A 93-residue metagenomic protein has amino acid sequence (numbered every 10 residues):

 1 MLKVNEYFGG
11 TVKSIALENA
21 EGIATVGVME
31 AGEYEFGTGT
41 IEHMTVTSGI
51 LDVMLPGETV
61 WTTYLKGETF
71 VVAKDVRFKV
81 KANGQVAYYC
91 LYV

Functional and structural regions predicted by a protein language model:
M1-N19: Transition segment at domain starts
F8-G9, V60, Y92: Cysteine-centric segments in proteins
G10-T11, N19-G39, L65-K66, V71-K74: Conserved short histidine dyad/triad with adjacent acidic residue
F36, V53, Y88-C90: Short hydrophobic/aromatic-rich beta-strand segments that constitute the beta-sheet cores of beta-sandwich/beta-barrel
T40-M54: Glycine- and acidic-residue-biased ligand/ion/polar-headgroup-sensing regions
H43, V60-T62: Short, surface-exposed secondary-structure edge patches
A73-V93: Ligand-binding loop in jelly-roll beta-barrel domains
